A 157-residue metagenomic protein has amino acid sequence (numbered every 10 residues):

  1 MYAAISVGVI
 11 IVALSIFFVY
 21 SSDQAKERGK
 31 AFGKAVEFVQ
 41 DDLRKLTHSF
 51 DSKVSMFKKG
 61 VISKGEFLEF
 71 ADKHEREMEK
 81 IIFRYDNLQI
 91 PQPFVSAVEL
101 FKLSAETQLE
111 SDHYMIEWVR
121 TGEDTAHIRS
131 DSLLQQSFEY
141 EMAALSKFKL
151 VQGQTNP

Functional and structural regions predicted by a protein language model:
Y2-F18: Hydrophobic membrane-insertion alpha-helices, especially the h-region of bacterial N-terminal signal peptides
A13-K34: Transmembrane signal-anchor/signal-peptide helices with a preference for the extracytoplasmic
A31-H113, E117-P157: Alpha-helical segments in soluble extracytoplasmic regions
